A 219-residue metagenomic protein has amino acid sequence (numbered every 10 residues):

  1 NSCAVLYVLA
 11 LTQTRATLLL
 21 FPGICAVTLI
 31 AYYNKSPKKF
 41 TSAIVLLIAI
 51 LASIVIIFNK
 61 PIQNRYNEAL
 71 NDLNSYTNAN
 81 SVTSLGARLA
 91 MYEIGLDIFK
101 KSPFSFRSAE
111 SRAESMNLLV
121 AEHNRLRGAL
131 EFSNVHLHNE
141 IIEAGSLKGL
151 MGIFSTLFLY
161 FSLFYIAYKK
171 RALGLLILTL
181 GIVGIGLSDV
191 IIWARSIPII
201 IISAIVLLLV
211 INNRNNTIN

Functional and structural regions predicted by a protein language model:
N1-L6, L175-L176, N219: Short hydrophobic alpha-helices at membrane interfaces in multi-pass membrane enzymes
N1-N34, I57: Alpha-helical transmembrane segments of multi-pass inner-membrane proteins
L18-A31, F161, I199-L208: Hydrophobic transmembrane alpha-helices of multi-pass, membrane-embedded glycosylation machinery
A31-F40, K169-K170, V210-N219: Membrane-interface junctions at the ends of membrane-embedded or membrane-associated helices
Y32-N78, L96-K100: A membrane-periplasm/extracellular boundary helix in multi-pass inner-membrane enzymes that assemble envelope glycans
A79-G86, A90-E93, D97-K148: Long extracytoplasmic/lumenal interhelical loops at the membrane interface of multi-pass membrane proteins
S146-L180: Hydrophobic transmembrane alpha-helices and their immediate junctions
L178-V183, I192-N219: Transmembrane alpha-helices of multi-pass inner-membrane enzymes
